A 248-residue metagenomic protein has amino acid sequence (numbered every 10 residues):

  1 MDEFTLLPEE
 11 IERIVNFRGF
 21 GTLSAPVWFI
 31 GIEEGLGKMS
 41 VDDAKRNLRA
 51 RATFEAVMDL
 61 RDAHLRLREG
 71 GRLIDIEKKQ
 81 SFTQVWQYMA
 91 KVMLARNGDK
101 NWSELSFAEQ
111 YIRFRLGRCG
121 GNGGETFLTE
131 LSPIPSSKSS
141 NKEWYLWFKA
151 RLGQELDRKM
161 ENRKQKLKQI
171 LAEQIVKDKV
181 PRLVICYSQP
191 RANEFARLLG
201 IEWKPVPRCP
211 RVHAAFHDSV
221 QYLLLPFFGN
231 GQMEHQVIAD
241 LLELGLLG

Functional and structural regions predicted by a protein language model:
M1-P8, A150-V176, P190-G248: C-terminal capping/extension of enzyme domains
D2-K179, F228: A polyanion-binding, active-site-adjacent surface
A25, K179-R182, H217-V220: A short helix->loop->beta-strand "cap" motif at the edges of active sites that frequently abuts
I30-E33, P181-E194: Glycine-rich anion-binding loop/nest that anchors nucleotide
